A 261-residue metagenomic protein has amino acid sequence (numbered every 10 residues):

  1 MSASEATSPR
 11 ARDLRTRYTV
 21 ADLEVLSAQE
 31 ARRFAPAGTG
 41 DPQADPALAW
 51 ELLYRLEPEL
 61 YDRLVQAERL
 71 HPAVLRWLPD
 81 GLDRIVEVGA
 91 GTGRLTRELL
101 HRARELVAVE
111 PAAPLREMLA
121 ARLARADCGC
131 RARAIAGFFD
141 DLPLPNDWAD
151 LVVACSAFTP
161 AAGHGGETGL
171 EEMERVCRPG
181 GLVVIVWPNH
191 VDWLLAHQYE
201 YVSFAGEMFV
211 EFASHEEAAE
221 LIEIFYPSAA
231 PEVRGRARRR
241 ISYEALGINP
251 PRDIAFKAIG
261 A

Functional and structural regions predicted by a protein language model:
S2-G81: Conserved class I S-adenosyl-L-methionine
V86, G91-D141: Class I SAM-dependent methyltransferase SAM/SAH-binding core
D140-V152: A short acidic, Gly/Pro-enriched loop at the edge of an enzyme's catalytic core that lines a small-molecule cofactor
A154-A157: A short beta-strand submotif of the Rossmann-like class I SAM-dependent methyltransferase core that lines
T159, P188-W193, M208-V210: Short "lid" loop at the C-terminus of a central beta-strand within the Rossmann-like core of SAM-dependent
P160-E172: A short, conserved alpha-helix within the catalytic core of class I
G180-P188: Conserved beta-strand signature within the Rossmann-like core of class I S-adenosyl-L-methionine
A205-A261: Conserved Class I S-adenosyl-L-methionine
